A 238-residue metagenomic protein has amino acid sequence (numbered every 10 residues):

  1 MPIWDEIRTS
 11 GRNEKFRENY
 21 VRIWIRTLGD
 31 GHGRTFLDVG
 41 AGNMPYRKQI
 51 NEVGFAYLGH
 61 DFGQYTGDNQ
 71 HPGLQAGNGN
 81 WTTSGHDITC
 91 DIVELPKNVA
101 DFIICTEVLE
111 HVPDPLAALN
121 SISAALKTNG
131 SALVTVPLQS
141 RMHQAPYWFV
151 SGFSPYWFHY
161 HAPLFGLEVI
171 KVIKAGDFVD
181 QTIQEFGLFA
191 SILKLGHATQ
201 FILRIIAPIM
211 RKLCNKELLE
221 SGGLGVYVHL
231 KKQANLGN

Functional and structural regions predicted by a protein language model:
M1-F102, L119, E220-Y227, Q233-N238: Conserved N-terminal segment of class I S-adenosyl-L-methionine
T9, T106, A145-P146: Conserved short-loop catalytic and cofactor-binding motifs
F36, V108, Y147-W148: A generic secondary-structure micro-motif detector that highlights 1-2 residue hydrophobic/ambivalent hotspots embedded
D38, C105, V134: Redox-cofactor binding/interface segments in oxidoreductases and associated redox assembly factors
G79, P113-I122, S131-G237: S-adenosyl-L-methionine-dependent methyltransferase catalytic module, highlighting the catalytic core
F102-V108: A short beta-strand submotif of the Rossmann-like class I SAM-dependent methyltransferase core that lines
